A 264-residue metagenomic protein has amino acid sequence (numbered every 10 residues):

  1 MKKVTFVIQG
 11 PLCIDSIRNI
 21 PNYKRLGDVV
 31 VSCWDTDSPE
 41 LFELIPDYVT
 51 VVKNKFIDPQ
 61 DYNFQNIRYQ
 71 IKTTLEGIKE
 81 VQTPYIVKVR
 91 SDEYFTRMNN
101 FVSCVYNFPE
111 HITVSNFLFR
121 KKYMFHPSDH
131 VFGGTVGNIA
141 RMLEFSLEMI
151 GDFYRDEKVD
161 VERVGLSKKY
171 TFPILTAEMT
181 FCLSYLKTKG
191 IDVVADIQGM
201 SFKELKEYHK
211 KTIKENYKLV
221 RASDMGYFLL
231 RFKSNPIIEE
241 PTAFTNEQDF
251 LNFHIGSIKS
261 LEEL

Functional and structural regions predicted by a protein language model:
M1-D15: N-proximal low-complexity "stem/linker" segments adjacent to membrane-targeting elements
P11-C13, C33-E40, N116-R120: Short, polar loop motifs at secondary-structure junctions
L12-R25: Short, well-formed alpha-helical segments that are part of the catalytic scaffolds of diverse glycosyltransferases
S32-E80: Active-site-proximal specificity loops/subdomain of glycosyltransferases
W34, V89-S91: Active-site acidic Asp-centered loop
I71, S91-V105: Acidic donor-binding/catalytic loop of UDP-sugar-dependent glycosyltransferases, especially processive GT2
I86: Short aromatic/hydrophobic "clamp" motif used to bind/position activated sugar donors
F95-M98, I112-E262: Catalytic core and acceptor-binding pocket of nucleotide-sugar-dependent glycosyltransferases
